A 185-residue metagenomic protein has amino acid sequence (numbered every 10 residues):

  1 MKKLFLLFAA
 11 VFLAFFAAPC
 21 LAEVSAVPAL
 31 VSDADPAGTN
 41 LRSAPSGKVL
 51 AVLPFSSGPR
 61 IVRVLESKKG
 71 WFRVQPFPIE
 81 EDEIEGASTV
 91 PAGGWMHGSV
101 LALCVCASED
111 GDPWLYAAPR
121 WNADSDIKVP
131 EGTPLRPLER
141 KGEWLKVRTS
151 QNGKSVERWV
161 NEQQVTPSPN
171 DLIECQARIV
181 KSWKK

Functional and structural regions predicted by a protein language model:
M1-L4: Positively charged n-region of N-terminal signal peptides that target proteins for export
L6-L7, S46: General helical structural elements
L7-F16: Bacterial N-terminal signal peptides
F16-A22: Sec/Tat signal peptide C-region and signal peptidase I cleavage site
E23-A29, R63, Q75-R120, D124 (+1 more regions): Boundary regions of SH3-family modules and the immediately adjacent low-complexity/disordered segments in eukaryotic
V24-V27, D33-G70, A107-E143, V180-K185: Beta-loop motif signature
